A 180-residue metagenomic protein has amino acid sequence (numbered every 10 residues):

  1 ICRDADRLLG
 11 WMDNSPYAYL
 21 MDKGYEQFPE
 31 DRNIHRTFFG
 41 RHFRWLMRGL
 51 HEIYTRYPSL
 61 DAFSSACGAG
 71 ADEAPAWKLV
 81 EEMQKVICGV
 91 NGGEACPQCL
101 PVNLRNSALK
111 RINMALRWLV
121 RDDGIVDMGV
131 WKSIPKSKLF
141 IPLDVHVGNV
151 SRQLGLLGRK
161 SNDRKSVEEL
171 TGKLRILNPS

Functional and structural regions predicted by a protein language model:
C2-S180: HhH-family (HhH-GPD) DNA N-glycosylase catalytic core used in base-excision repair
